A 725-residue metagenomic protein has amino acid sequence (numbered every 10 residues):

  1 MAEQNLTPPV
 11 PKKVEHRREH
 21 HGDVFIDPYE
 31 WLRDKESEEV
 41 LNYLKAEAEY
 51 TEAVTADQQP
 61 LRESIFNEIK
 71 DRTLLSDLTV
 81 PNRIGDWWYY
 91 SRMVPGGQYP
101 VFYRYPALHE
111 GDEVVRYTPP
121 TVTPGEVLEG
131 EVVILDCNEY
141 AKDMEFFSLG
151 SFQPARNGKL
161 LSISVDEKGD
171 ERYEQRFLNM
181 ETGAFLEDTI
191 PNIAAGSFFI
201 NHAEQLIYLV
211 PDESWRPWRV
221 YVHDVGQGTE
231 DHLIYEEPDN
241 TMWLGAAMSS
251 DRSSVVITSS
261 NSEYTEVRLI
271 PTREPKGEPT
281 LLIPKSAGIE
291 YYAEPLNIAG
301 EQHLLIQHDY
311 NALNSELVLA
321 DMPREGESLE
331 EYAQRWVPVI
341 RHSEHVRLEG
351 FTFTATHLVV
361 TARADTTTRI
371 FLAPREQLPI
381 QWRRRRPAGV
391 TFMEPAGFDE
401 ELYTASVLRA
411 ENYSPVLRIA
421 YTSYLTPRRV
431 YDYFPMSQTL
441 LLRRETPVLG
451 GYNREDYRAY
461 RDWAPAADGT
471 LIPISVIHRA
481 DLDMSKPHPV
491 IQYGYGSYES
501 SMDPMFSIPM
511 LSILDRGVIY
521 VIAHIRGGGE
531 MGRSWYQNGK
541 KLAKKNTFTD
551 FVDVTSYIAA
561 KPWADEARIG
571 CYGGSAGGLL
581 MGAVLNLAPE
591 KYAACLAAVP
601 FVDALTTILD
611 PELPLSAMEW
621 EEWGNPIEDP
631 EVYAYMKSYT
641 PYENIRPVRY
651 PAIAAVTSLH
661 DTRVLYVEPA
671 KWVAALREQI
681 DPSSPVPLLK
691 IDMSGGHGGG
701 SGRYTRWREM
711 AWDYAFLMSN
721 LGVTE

Functional and structural regions predicted by a protein language model:
M1-R428, D432-Y433, S507, M693 (+2 more regions): Beta-propeller folds
I134-A155, S164-D170, A184, I419-A420 (+7 more regions): Cap/lid segment of the alpha/beta-hydrolase catalytic domain
P211, R363, R479, G574 (+1 more regions): Cofactor-binding loop segments of dinucleotide-utilizing enzymes, especially the Rossmann-like FAD- and NAD(P)+-binding
V267-T272, T280-K285, V318-A320, Y332-R335 (+16 more regions): Composition- and surface-driven signal marking solvent-exposed, interaction-prone regions in large proteins
I298-A299, N311, T352-T354, A364-D365 (+13 more regions): A structural signal for short secondary-structure junctions
H308-Y310, R347-D365, I419, A464-P473 (+8 more regions): C-terminal substrate/ligand-recognition segments
I522-E725: Active-site-proximal cap/loop segments of hydrolase catalytic domains
